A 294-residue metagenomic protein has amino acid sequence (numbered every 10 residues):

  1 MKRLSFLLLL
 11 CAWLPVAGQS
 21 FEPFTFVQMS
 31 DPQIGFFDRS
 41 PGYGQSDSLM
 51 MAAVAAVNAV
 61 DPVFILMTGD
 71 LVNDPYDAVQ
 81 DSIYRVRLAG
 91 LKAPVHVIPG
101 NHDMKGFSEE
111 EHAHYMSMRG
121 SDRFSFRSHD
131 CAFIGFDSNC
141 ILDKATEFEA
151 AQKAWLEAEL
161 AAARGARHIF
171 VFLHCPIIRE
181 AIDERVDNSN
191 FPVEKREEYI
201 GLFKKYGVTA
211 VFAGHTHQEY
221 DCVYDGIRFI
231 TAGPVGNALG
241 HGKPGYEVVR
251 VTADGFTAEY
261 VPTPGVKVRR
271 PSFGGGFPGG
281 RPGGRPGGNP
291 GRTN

Functional and structural regions predicted by a protein language model:
L4-L14: Sec-dependent N-terminal signal peptides
A12-E22, F277, P282: Bacterial Sec-dependent signal peptides at the C-terminal "C-region" and cleavage site
A17-D81: N-terminal active-site segment of His-dependent metallophosphoesterases
P23-F36, D130-N139, F170-F172, R228-P234 (+1 more regions): Active-site-proximal beta-strand elements of phosphoester/diester hydrolases
D31, G69-D70, G100-N101, F136 (+2 more regions): Active-site glycine-centered loops adjacent to acidic/histidine catalytic or metal-binding residues that shape
D77-H168, S189, V193-A210, C222-D254: Extended active-site neighborhood of metal-dependent phosphoesterases/phosphodiesterases
A163-A181: Short acidic, glycine-rich surface-loop motifs adjacent to enzyme active sites
E219-N294: Binuclear metal-dependent phosphoesterase catalytic core
